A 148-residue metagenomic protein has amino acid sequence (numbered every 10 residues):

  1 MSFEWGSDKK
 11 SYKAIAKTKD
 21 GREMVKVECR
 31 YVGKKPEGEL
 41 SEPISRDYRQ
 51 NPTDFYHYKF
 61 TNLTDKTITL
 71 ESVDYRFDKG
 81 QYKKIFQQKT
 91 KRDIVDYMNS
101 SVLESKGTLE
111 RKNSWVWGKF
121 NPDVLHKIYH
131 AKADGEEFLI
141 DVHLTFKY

Functional and structural regions predicted by a protein language model:
M1-S2, F146-Y148: Short, solvent-exposed mixed-charge patches
F3-N51: Low-complexity, acidic Ser/Thr/Pro/Gly-rich terminal tails and inter-domain linkers that flank the onset of structured
R49-H57, L125: Short, solvent-exposed loop/turn segments enriched in Ser/Thr/Gly
H57-L63, S114: Short edge beta-strand/loop segments characteristic of extracellular beta-sandwich folds
T61-S105: The feature marks short-to-medium sequence segments in extracytoplasmic or secretory-pathway proteins
K79-Q81, D134-E137: Solvent-exposed strand-loop boundary residues in beta-sheet-rich modules
Q88-G135: Short, solvent-exposed, Trp/other aromatic-anchored flexible loops in extracytoplasmic proteins
F138-T145: Edge beta-strands of extracellular beta-sandwich domains
